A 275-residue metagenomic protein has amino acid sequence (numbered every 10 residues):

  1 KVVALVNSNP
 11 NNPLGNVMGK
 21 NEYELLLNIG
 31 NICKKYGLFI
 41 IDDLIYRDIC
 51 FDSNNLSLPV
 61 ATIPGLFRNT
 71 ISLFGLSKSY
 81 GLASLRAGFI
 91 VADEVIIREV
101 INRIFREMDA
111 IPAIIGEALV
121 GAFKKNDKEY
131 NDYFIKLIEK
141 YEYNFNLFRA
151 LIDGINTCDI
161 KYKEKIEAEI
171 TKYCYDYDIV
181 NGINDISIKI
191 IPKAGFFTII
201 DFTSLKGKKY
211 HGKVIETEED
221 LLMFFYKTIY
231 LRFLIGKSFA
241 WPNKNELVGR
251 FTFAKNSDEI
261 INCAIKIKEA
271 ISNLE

Functional and structural regions predicted by a protein language model:
K1-E275: PLP-dependent class I/II
